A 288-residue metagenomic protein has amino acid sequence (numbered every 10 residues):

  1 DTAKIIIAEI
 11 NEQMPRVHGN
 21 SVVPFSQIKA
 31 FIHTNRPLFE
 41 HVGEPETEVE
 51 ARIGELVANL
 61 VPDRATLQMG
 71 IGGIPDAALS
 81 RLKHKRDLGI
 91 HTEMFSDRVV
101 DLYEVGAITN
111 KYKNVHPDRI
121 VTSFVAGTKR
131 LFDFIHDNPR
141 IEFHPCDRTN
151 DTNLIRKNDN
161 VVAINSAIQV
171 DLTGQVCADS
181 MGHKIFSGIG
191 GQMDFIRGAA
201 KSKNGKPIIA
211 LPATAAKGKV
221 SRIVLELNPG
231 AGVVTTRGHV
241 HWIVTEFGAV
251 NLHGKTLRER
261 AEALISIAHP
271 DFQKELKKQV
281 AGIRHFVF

Functional and structural regions predicted by a protein language model:
D1-F288: Conserved phosphate- and dinucleotide-binding cores of soluble alpha/beta proteins, encompassing both enzyme active
